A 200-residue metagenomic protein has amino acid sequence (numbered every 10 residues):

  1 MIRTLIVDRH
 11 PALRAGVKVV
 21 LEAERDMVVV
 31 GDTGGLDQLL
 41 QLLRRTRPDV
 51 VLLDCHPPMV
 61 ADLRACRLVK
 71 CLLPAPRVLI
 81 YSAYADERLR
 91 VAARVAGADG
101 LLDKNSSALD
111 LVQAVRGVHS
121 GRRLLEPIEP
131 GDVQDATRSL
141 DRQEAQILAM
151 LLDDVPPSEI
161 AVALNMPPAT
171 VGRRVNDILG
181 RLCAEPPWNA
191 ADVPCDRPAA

Functional and structural regions predicted by a protein language model:
M1-L13, V17-L21, V51: Conserved acidic segment of CheY-like receiver
M27-G35, L42: Short hydrophobic/Thr-rich beta-strand motif most characteristic of the beta2 strand and flanking loop of CheY-like
T46-P57: Active-site beta3 strand of CheY-like receiver
L63-P74: Short amphipathic alpha-helix used as the core "switch/output" element in two-component signaling
L89-L148, P187-W188, P194, A199: Short, flexible helix-to-coil linker/hinge segments that flank and couple to helix-turn-helix
Q134-N176: Helix-turn-helix DNA-binding segment
V171, V175-A200: Basic, Lys/Arg-enriched C-terminal extension of HTH/homeodomain DNA-binding domains
